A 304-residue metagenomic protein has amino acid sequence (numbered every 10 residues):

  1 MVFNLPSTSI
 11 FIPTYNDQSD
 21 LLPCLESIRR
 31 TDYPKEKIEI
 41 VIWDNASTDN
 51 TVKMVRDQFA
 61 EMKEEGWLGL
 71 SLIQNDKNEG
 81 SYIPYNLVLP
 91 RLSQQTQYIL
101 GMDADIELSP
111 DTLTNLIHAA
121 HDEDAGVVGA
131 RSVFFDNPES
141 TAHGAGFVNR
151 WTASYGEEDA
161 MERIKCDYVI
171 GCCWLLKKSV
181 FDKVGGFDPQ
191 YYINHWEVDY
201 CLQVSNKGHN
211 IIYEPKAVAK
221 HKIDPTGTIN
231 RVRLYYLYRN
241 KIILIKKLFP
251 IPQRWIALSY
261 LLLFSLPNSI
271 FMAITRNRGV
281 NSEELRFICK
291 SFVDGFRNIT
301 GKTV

Functional and structural regions predicted by a protein language model:
T8-D20, C24, T31, W43: A conserved hydrophobic helix/loop-capping motif in glycosyltransferases and polysaccharide synthases
S27, D44-K53, K77: A conserved acidic beta->alpha catalytic loop
S27-K37: Short, acidic, metal-binding catalytic loop of nucleotide-sugar glycosyltransferases
Q74-L92: Glycine-rich, basic loop-to-helix element that forms the pyrophosphate-binding segment of sugar-nucleotide handling
T96-E107: Short beta-strand-to-loop acidic/aromatic patch adjacent to the donor-nucleotide binding site
P110-H143: Conserved donor NDP-sugar-binding/catalytic core segment of glycosyltransferases
D167-L176, V180-G185, Q190-V218: A short, conserved alpha-helix in the catalytic core of glycosyltransferases
V232-N240, P252-V304: Non-catalytic, C-terminal membrane-associated alpha-helical segments of glycosyltransferases
